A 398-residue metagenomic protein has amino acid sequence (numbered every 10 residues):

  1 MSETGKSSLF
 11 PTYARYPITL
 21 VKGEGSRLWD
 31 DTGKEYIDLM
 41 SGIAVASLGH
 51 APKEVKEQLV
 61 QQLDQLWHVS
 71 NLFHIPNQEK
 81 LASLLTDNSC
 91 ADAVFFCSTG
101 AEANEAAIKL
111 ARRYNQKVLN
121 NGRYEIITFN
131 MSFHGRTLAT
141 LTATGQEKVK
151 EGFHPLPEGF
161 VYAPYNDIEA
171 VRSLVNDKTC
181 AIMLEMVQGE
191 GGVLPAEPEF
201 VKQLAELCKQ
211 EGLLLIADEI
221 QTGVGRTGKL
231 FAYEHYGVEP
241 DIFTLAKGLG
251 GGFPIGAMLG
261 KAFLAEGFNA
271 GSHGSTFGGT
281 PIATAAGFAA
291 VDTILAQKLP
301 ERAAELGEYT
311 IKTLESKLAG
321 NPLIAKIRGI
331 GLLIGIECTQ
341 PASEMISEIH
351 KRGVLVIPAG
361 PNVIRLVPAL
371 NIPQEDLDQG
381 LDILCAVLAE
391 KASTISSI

Functional and structural regions predicted by a protein language model:
M1-I398: Conserved N-terminal phosphate-binding loop of PLP-dependent enzymes in the Aspartate aminotransferase
